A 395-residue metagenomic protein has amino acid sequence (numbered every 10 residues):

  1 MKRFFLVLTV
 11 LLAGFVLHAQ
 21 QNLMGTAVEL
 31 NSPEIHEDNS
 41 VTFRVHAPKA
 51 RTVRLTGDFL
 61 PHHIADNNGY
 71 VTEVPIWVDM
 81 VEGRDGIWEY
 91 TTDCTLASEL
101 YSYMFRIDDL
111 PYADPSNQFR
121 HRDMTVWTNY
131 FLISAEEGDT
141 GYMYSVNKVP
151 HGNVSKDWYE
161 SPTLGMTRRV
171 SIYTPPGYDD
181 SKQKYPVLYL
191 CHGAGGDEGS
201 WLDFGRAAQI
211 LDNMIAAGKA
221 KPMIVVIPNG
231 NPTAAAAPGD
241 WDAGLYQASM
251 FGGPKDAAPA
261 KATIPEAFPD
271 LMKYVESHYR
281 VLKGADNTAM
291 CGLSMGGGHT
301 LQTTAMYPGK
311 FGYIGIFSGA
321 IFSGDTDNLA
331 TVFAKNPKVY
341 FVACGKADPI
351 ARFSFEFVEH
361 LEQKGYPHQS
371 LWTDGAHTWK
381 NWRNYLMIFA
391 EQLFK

Functional and structural regions predicted by a protein language model:
M1-F4: Positively charged n-region of N-terminal signal peptides that target proteins for export
L6-V7, P48: General helical structural elements
L8-T9, T174: A periodicity- and composition-biased signal for non-globular, repetitive helical segments
T9-H18: Hydrophobic h-region of N-terminal signal peptides that target proteins for export in Gram-negative bacteria
A19-Q20, Y246: Intrinsically disordered, low-complexity regions enriched in polar/acidic and amide residues
Q20-M24, V146-V149: Proline/serine/threonine-rich low-complexity linkers at boundaries of modular beta-sandwich domains
Q21-N39: N-terminal edge beta-strand
I35-W77, V81-K395: Non-catalytic cap/lid and distal C-terminal segments of serine-dependent acyl enzymes
